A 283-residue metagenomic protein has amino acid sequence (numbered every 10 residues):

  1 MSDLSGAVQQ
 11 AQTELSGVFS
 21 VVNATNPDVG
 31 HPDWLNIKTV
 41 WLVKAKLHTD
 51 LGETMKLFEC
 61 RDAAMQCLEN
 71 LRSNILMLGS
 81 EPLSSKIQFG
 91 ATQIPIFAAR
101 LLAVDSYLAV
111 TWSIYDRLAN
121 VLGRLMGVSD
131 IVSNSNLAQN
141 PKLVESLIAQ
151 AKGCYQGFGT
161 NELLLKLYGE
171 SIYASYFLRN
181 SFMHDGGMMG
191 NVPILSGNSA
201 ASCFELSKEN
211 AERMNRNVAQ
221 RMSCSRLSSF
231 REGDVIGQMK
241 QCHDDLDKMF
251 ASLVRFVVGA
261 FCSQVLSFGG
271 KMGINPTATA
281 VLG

Functional and structural regions predicted by a protein language model:
M1-S73, M77, L83-D105, A119-G283: Acidic, Ser/Thr/Gly/Pro-rich intrinsically disordered interaction regions
W112-Y115, A119: Membrane-embedded alpha-helical transmembrane segments of multi-pass integral membrane proteins
